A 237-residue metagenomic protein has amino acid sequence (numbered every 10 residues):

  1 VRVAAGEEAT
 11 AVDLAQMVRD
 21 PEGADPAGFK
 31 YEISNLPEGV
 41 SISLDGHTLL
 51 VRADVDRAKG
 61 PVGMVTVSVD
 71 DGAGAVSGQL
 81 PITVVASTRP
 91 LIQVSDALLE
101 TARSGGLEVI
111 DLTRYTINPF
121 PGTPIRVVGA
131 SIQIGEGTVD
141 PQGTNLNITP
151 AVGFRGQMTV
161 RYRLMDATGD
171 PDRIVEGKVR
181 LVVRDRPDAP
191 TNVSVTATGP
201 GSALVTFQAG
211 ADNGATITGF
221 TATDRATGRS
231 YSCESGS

Functional and structural regions predicted by a protein language model:
V1-A24, M64, S68, G72-P121 (+1 more regions): Extracellular interdomain linkers/hinges and stalk-like, low-complexity segments in secreted or single-pass
A5-E7, L44, D56-G60, R103-G105 (+5 more regions): Surface-exposed coil/turn segments at beta-strand junctions on protein surfaces, enriched
A11-V12, V18-T48, L107-I110, R114-N145 (+3 more regions): Surface-exposed or secretory-pathway low-complexity segments enriched in glycine-proline and Ser/Thr/acidic residues
A27-Y31, R57, V69-A73, L80-V84 (+2 more regions): C-terminal capping alpha-helices of c-type cytochrome domains
T48-M64, N145-G156: Extracellular/luminal low-complexity segments enriched in Ser/Thr/Pro
A58-P61, V76, L91, R155-M158 (+2 more regions): Short loop/beta submotifs within extracellular cysteine-rich repeat domains
V127, G153, G169-D170, N213: Short consensus segments that form the blades of beta-propeller domains, in both extracellular/periplasmic
R225-S237: Extracellular beta-sheet repeat scaffolds used for adhesion and glycan interaction
